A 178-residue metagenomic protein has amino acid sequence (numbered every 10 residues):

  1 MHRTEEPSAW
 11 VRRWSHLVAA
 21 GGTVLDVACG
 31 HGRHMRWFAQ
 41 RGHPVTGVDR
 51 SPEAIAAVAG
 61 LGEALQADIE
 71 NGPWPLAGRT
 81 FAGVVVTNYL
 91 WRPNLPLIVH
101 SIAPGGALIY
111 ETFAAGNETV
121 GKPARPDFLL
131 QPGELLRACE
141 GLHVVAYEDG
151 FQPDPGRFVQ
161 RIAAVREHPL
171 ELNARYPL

Functional and structural regions predicted by a protein language model:
M1-A19: S-adenosyl-L-methionine
A28-G30: Class I SAM-dependent methyltransferase "Motif I" SAM/SAH-binding loop
S51: Conserved SAM/SAH-binding beta-strand->alpha-helix loop
L61-G72: Conserved SAM-binding strand-loop segment of SAM-dependent methyltransferases
W74-G83: A short acidic, Gly/Pro-enriched loop at the edge of an enzyme's catalytic core that lines a small-molecule cofactor
L90-I102: A short, conserved alpha-helix within the catalytic core of class I
G106-F113: Conserved beta-strand signature within the Rossmann-like core of class I S-adenosyl-L-methionine
Q152-L178: Core SAM-dependent methyltransferase catalytic element
